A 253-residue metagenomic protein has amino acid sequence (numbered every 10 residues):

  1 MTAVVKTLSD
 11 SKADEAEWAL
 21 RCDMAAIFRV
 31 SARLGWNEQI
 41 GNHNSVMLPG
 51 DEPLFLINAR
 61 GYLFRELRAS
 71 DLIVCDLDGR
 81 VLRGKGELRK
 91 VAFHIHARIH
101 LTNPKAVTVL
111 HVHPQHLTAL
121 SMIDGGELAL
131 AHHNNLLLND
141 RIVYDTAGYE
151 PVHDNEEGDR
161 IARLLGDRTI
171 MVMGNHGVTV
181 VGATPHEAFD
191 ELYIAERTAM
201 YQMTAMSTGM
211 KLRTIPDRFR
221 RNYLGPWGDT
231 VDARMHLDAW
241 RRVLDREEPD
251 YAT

Functional and structural regions predicted by a protein language model:
M1-T253: Glycine-rich flexible loops
